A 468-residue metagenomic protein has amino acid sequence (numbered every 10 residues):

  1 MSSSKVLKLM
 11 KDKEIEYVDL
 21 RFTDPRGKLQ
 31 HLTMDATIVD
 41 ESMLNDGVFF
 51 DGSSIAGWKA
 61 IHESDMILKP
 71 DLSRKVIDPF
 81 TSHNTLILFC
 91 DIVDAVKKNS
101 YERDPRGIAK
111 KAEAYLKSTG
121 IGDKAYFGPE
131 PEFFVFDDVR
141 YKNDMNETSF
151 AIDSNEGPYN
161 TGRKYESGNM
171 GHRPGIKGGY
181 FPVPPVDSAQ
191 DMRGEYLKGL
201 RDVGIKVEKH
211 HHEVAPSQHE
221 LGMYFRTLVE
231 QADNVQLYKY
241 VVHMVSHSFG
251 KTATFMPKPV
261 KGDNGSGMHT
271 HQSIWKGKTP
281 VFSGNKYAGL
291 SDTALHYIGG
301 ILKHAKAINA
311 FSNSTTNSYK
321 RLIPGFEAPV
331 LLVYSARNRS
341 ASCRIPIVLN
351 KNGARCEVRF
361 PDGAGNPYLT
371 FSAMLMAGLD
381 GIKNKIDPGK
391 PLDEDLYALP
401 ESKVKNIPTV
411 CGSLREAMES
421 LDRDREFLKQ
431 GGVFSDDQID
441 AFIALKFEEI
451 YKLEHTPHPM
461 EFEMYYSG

Functional and structural regions predicted by a protein language model:
M1-G468: Glycine-rich, acidic/polar active-site loops that bind/position phosphate-bearing ligands
